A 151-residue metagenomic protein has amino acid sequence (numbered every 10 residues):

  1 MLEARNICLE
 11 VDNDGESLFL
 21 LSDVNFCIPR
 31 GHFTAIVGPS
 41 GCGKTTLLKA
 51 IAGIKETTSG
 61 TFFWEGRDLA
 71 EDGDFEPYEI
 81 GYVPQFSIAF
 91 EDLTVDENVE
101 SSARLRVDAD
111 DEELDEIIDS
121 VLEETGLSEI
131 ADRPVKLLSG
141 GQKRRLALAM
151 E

Functional and structural regions predicted by a protein language model:
V37-P39: The feature captures the beta-strand-to-loop junction immediately N-terminal to the Walker
A52: Helix-to-loop junction immediately C-terminal to a conserved catalytic motif
G60-E71, E76: Conserved ABC transporter NBD signature motif
F86, E91-D108, I117: Q-loop/switch helix immediately C-terminal to the Walker
E113-I130: Conserved ABC ATPase "signature" region
P134-L138: Conserved ABC ATPase signature
L148: Hydrophobic anchor residue at the start of the ABC signature
